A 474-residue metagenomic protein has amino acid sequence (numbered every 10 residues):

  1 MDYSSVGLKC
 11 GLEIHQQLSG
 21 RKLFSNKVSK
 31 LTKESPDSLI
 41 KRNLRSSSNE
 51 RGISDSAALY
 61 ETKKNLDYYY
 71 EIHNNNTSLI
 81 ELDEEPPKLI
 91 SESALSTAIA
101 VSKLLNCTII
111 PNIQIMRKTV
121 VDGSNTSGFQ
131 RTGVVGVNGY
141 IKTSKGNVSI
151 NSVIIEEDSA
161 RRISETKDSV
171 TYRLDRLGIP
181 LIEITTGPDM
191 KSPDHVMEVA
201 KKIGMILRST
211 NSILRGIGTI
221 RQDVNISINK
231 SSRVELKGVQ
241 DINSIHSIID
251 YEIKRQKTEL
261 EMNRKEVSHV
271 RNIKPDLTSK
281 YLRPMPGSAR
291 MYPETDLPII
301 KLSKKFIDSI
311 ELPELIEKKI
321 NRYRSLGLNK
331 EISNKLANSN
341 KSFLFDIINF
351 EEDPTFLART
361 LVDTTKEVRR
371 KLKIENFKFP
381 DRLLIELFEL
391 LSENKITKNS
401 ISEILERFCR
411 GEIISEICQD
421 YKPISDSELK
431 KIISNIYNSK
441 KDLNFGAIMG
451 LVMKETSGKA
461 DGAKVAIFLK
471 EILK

Functional and structural regions predicted by a protein language model:
M1-E314, L326-K330, F350-E352, E393: Basic, nucleic-acid-interacting segments
T77-L82, P180-P188, N229-R233, F345-D346 (+5 more regions): Short, hydrophobic beta-strand segments
G218-K230, R324-D346, P354-K371, F408-R410: Core structural elements
P354-A358, K395-I401: The conserved phosphate-sensing helix
F356-E367, D381-F388, I404-L405, G450 (+1 more regions): Amphipathic alpha-helical interaction/assembly segments
N376-I385, T397-E455: Strongly charged, low-complexity linkers/loops
A447-K474: Short, amphipathic C-terminal "tail helix"
